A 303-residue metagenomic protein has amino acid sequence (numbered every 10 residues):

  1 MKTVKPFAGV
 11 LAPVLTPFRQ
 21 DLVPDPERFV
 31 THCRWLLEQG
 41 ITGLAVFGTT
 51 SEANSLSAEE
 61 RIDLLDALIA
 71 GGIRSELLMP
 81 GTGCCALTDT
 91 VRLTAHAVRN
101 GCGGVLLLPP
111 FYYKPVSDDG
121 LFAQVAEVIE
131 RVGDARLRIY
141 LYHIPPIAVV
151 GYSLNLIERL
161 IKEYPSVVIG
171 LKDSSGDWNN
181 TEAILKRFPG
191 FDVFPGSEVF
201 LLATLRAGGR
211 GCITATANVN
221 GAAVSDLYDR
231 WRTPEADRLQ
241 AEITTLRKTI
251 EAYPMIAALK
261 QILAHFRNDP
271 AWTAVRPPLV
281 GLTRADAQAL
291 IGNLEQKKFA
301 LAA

Functional and structural regions predicted by a protein language model:
K2-V149: Active-site beta->alpha loop and helix N-cap motifs at the rims of alpha/beta catalytic domains
L11-L15, Q39, G209, T216-A303: C-terminal alpha-helical cap/extension of soluble enzyme domains
L22, N54, G83, G190-F191 (+2 more regions): A generic secondary-structure micro-motif detector that highlights 1-2 residue hydrophobic/ambivalent hotspots embedded
F29, R61, L65, T90 (+6 more regions): A general structural signal for well-ordered alpha-helical segments in protein cores
N54, T90, S117-L121, V149-S153 (+4 more regions): Alpha-helix N-cap/helix-start motif
L56-E59, S117-G120, R206, V224-L227 (+1 more regions): Short secondary-structure transition/capping segments
R131-R136, I144-Y253: Catalytic alpha/beta core domains of metabolic enzymes, predominantly
